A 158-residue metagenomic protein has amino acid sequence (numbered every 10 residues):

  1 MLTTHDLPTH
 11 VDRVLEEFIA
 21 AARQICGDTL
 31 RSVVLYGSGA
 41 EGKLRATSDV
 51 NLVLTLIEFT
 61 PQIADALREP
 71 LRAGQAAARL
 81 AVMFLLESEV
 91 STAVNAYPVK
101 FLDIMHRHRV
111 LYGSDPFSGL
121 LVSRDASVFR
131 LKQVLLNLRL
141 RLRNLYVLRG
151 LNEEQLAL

Functional and structural regions predicted by a protein language model:
L2-R23, E41-T47, L52-Y97: Metal-dependent nucleotidyltransferase catalytic core
L2-T4, H10, L71-L158: Conserved NTP/Mg2+-binding pocket subregion across the NTase superfamily
R31-G39: Short gly/ser-rich loop at a beta-strand->alpha-helix junction or flexible surface loop bordering the NTP-binding
S38, L56-E58, H108, S114: Residues immediately flanking
